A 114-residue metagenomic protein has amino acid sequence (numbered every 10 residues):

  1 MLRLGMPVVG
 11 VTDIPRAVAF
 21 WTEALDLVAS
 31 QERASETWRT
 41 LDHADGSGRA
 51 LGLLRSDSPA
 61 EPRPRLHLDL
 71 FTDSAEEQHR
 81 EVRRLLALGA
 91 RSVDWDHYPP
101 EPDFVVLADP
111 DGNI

Functional and structural regions predicted by a protein language model:
L2, V8-A50: Core segments of cupin and vicinal oxygen chelate
D13-P15, R63, L68-D111: Vicinal oxygen chelate
V28, G52, R91-W95: A short linear hydrophobic-aromatic micro-motif
D42, G52-L54, D69: Residues in well-ordered beta-strands of folded domains
G46-G48, E61-R65: Short connector loops at helix/strand junctions that flank enzyme active sites, especially segments positioning acidic
R49-L54, V106: Conserved beta-strand in the GNAT
